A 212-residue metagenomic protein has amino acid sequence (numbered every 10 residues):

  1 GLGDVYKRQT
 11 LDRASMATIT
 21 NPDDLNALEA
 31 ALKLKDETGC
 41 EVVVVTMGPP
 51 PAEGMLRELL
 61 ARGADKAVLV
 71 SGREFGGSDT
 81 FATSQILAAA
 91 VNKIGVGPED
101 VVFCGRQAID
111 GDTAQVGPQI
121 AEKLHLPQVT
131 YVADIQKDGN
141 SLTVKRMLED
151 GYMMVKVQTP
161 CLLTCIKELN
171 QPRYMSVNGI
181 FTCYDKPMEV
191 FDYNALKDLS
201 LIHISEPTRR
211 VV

Functional and structural regions predicted by a protein language model:
G1-L2, Y6, I202-V212: Single conserved hydrophobic/aromatic residue that forms the stacking wall/gate of nucleotide- or nucleobase-binding
G3-M47: N-terminal beta-strand-loop-alpha-helix module at the start of alpha/beta ligand-binding or catalytic domains
G54-S84: A glycine-rich helix N-cap at a beta->alpha junction
V91-E99: Glycine-rich phosphate-binding loop signature in dinucleotide/nucleotide-binding domains
G111-L126: Short Gly/Thr/Asp-enriched flexible loops that form oxyanion-binding sites at enzyme active sites
D134-P160: Anionic-ligand binding region
M154-K186: A charged, well-structured terminal subsegment
M188-L201, S205, R209: A C-terminal functional module that forms or caps the active site or interfaces directly with catalytic machinery
